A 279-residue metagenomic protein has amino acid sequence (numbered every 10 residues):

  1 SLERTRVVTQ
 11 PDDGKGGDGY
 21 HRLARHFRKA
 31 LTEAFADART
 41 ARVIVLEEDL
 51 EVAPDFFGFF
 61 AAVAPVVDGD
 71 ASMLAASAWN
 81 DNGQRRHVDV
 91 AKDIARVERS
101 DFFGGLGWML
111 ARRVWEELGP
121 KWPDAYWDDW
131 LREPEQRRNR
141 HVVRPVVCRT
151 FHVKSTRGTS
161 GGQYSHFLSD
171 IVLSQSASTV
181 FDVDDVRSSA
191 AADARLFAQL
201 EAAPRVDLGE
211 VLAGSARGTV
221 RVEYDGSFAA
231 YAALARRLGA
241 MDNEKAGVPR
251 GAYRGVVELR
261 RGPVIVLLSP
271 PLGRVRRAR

Functional and structural regions predicted by a protein language model:
S1-A41: Active-site-proximal specificity loops/subdomain of glycosyltransferases
E3-T5, T40, A71-L74, R138-R140: Loop/turn elements at helix/coil->beta-strand transitions in domains of secreted/extracellular proteins
D13-G14, L50-E51, D81-Q84, G105 (+3 more regions): Short, solvent-exposed loop/turn segments at secondary-structure junctions
R39-E51: Short beta-strand-to-loop acidic/aromatic patch adjacent to the donor-nucleotide binding site
V45, A75-S77, M109, V142-V146: A structural signal for short, well-ordered beta-strand segments and their strand-loop junctions that often border
A53-D129: Conserved catalytic core of nucleotide-sugar-dependent glycosyltransferases
K121-R279: C-terminal catalytic/acceptor-binding lobe
